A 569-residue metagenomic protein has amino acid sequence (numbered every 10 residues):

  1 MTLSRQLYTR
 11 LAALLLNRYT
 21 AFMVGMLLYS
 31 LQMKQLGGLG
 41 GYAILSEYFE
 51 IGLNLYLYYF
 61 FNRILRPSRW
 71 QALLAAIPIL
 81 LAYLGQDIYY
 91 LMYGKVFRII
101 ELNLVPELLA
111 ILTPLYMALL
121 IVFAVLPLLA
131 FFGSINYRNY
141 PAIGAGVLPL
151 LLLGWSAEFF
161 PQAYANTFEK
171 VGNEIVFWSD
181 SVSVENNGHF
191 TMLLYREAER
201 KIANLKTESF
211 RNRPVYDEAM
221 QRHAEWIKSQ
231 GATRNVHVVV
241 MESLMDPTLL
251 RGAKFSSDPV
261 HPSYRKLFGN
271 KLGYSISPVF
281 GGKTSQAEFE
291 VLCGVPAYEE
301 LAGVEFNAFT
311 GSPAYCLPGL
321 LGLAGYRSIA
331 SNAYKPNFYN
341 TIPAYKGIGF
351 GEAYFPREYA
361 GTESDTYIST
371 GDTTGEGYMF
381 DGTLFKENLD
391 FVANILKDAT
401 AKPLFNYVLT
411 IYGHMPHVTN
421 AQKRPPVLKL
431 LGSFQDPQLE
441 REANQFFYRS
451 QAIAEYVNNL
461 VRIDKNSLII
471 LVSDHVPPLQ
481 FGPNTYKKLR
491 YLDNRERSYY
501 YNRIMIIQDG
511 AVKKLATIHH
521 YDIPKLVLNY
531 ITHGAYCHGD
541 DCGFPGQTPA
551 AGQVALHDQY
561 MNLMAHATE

Functional and structural regions predicted by a protein language model:
M1-S181: Transmembrane and membrane-interface helices of multi-pass, inner-membrane envelope-modifying transferases
S4-R5, T9, S209-N212, Q553: Intrinsic-disorder-associated interaction segments
M33-A43, P67, G188-H189, E197-M220 (+3 more regions): Alpha-helix capping and helix-coil boundary motifs
Y90-R98, K206, R211, C316 (+2 more regions): A diffuse structural propensity rather than consistent per-protein peaks
I111-Y116, M220-H223, T310: N-terminal post-signal-peptidase region of extra-cytosolic proteins
F159-V238: Membrane-interface segments at or immediately adjacent to transmembrane helices that form the boundary between
H223-G231, V238-M241, D246-E569: Solvent-exposed soluble domains appended to multi-pass membrane proteins
